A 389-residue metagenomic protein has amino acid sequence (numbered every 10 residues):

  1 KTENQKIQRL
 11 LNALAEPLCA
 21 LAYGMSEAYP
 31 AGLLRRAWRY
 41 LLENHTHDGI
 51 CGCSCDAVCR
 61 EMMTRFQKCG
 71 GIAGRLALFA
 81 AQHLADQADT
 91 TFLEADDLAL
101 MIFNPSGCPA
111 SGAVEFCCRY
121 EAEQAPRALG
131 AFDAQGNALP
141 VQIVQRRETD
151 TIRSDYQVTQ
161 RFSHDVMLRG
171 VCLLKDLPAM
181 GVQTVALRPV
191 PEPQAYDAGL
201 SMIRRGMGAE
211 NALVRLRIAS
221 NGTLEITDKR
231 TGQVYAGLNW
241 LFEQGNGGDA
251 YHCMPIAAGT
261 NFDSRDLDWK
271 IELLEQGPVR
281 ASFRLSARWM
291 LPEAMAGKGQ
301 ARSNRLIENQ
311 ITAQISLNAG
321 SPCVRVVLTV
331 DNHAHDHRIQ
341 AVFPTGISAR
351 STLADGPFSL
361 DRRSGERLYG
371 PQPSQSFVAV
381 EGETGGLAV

Functional and structural regions predicted by a protein language model:
K1-E27: Basic, alpha-helical interaction scaffolds
T2, K6-Q8, A73, G170 (+4 more regions): Generic hydrophobic, helix-prone segments enriched in Leu/Val/Ile
Y23, L42, T46, T329 (+2 more regions): Hydrophobic/aromatic-lined pockets within catalytic cores
A31-R35, E43-D48, G52-T329, A341: Catalytic and substrate-binding regions of extracellular carbohydrate-active enzymes, especially polysaccharide lyases
R39: Loop/helix patches that line or flank the sugar-binding groove of alpha-linked glycan CAZymes
A125-G130, F343-V389: Polysaccharide-binding surfaces and accessory modules of carbohydrate-active proteins
D331-H335: Hydrophobic lipid-interacting interfaces of membrane-associated proteins
D336-V342: Phosphate/nucleotide-binding catalytic core
